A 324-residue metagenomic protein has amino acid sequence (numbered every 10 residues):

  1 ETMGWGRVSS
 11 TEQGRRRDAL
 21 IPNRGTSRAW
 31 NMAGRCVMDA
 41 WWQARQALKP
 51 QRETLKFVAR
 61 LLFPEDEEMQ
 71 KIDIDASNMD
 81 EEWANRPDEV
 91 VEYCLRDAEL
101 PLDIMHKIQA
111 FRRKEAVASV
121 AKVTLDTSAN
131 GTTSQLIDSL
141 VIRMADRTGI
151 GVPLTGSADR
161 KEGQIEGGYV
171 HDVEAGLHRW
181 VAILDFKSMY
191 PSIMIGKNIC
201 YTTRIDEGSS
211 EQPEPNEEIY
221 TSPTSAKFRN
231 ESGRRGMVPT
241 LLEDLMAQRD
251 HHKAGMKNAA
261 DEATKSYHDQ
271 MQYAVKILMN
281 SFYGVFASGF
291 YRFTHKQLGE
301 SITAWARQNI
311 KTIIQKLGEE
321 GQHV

Functional and structural regions predicted by a protein language model:
T2-A98: Active-site-proximal helix-loop-helix substrate-binding element of RNase H-like nuclease domains
T2-G6, S119, G196-T203: Short secondary-structure boundary/capping segments
V37, V170, V181-I183, D244 (+3 more regions): Structured core elements
E67, Q308-V324: Active-site palm subdomain of RNA-directed nucleic acid polymerases
M69-I74, G284-F290, Q322-V324: Core alpha/beta catalytic barrel or barrel-like domain that forms the active/cofactor pocket in diverse metabolic
S77-K197, T264-Q308, T312-Q315: Common nucleic-acid-contacting/processivity interface regions adjacent to the catalytic cores of nucleic-acid enzymes
I183-P223: Extended active-site and interfacial segments that coordinate phosphate-rich ligands in large catalytic machineries
P223-S225, N230-Y291: Active-site cores of enzymes that catalyze phosphoryl transfer or operate on phosphate-rich substrates
